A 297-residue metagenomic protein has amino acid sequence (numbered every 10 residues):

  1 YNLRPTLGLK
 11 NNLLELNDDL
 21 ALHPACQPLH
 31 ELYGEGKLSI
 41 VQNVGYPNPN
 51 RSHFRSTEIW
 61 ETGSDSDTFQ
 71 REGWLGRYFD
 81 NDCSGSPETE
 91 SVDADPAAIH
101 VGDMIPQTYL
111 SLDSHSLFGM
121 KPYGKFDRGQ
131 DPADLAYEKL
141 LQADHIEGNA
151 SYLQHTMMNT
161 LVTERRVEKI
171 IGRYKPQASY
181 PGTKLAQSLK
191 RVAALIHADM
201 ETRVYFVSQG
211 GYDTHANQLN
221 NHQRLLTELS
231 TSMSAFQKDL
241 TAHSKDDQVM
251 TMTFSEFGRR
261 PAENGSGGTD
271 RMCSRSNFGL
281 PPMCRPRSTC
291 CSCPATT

Functional and structural regions predicted by a protein language model:
Y1, T269-R271: Glycine-rich, phosphate-binding/catalytic loops in enzymes
Y1-A242, A262, G279-L280, R285-T297: Feature for exported/extracytoplasmic and membrane-associated proteins, marking the mature portion
G36, D247, C273: Residue-level signal for beta-strand positions within conserved beta-sheet cores that form or flank
N43, G267-G268: Mature extracellular/periplasmic domains of secretome proteins
G211-Y212, R259, G268-T269: Gly/Ser/Thr-rich helix-start
M233, L240-G265: Metal-dependent active-site segment of extracytoplasmic phospho-/sulfohydrolases and closely related
E263, R271-C273: Phosphate-handling catalytic cores of nucleic-acid transaction enzymes
